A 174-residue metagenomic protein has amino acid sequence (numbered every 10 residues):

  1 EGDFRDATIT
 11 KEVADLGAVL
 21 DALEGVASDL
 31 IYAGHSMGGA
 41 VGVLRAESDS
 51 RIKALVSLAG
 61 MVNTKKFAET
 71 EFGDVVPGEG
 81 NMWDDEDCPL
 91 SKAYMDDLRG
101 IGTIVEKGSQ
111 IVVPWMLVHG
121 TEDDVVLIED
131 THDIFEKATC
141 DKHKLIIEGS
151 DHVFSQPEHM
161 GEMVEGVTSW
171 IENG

Functional and structural regions predicted by a protein language model:
E1-G2: Conserved alpha/beta-hydrolase
D6-G25: Alpha/beta-hydrolase active-site loop
L23-S28, I111, G174: Glycine-rich phosphate-binding loop signature in dinucleotide/nucleotide-binding domains
V26-S36: Alpha/beta-hydrolase fold nucleophile elbow
G34-L44: Glycine-rich nucleophile elbow surrounding the catalytic serine of serine-hydrolase chemistry
A46-I146, D151-E172: The alpha/beta-hydrolase serine catalytic core
